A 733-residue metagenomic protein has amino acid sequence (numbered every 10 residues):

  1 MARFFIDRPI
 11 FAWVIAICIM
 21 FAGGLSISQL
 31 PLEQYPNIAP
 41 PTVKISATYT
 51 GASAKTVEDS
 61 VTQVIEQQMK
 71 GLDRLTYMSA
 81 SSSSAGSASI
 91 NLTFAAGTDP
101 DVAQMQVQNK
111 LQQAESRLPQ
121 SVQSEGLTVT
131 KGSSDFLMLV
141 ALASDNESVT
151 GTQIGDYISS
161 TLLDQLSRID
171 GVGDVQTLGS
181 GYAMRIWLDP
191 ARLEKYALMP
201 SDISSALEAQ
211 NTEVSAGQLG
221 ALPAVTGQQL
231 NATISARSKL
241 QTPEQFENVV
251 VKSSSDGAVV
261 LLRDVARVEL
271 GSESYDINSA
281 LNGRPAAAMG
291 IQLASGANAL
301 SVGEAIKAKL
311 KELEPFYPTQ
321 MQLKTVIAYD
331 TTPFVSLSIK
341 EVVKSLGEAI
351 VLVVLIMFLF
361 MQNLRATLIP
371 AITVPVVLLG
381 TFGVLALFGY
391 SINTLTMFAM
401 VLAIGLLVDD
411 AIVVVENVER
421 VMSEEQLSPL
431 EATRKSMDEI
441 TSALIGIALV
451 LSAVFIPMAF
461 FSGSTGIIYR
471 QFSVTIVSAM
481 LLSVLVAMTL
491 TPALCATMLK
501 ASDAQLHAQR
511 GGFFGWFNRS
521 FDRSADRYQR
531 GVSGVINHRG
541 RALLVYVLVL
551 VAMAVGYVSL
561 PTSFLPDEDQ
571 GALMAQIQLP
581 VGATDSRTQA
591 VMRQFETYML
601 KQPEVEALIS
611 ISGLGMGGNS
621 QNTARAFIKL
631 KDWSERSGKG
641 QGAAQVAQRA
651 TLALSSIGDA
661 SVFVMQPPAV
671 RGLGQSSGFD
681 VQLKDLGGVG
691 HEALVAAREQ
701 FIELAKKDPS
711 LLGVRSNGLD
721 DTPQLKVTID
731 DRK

Functional and structural regions predicted by a protein language model:
M1-L111, Y275-R649, A653, M665-Q666: Hydrophobic regular secondary-structure detector
W13, M20-L25, Q29, S60-Y77 (+12 more regions): Surface-exposed amphipathic alpha-helical segments in non-transmembrane regions that serve as interaction surfaces
A47, S53-K55, G151, L188-L193 (+1 more regions): Short, polar/charged loop or turn motifs at beta-strand boundaries
A88-L92, Y182-E194, A288-I291, D680 (+2 more regions): Short glycine/threonine-rich beta-strand-turn micro-motifs
N91-L92, N146, M184-D189, K195 (+3 more regions): Short acidic/polar micro-motifs at solvent-exposed secondary-structure junctions
D135-A143, I186, Q228-Q229, R284 (+2 more regions): Acidic/polar active-site rim loop that often engages polyanionic ligands
Y196-A197, G582, K733: A short glycine-centered flexible hinge/capping loop motif at secondary-structure junctions
